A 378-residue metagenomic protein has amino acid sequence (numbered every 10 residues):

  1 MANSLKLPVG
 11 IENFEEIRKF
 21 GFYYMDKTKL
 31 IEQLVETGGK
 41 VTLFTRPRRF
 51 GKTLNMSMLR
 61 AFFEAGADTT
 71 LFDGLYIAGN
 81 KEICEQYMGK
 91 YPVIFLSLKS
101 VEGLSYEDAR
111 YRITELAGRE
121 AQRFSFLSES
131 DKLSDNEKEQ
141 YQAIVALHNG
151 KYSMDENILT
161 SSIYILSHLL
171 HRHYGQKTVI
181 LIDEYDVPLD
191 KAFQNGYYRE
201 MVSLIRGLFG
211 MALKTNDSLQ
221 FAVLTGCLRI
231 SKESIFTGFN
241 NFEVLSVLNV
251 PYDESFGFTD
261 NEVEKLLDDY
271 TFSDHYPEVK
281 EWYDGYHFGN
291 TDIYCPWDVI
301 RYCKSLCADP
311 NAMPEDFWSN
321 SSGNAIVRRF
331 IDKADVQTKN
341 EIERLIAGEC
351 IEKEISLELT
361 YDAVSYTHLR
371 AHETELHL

Functional and structural regions predicted by a protein language model:
A2-N80: Walker A/P-loop-proximal flanking segment of P-loop NTPase domains
G10-I11, R112, G118-L159, P188-D190: Conserved P-loop NTPase mechanochemical-coupling segment
D68-F124: P-loop NTPase motor core
I165-H171, E200-L219: Substrate-engagement module of ASCE P-loop NTPases
L181, Q220-C227: Structural recognition of the conserved hydrophobic beta-strand(s) that form the central parallel beta-sheet of P-loop
S234-G238, L245-K304, E341: Amphipathic alpha-helical segments of the small helical/lid subdomains adjacent to P-loop NTPase cores
K339-Y366: Conserved helicase/translocase motor-coupling segment
T367-L376: Conserved small/polar residues in nucleotide/adenosyl-binding loops
